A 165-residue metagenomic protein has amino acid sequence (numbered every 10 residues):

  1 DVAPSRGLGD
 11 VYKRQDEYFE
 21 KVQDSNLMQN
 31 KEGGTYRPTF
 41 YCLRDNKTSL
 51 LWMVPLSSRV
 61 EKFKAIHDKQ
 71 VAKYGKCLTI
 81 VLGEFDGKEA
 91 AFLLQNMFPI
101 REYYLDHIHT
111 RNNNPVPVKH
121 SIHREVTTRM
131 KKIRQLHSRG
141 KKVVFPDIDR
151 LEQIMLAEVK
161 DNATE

Functional and structural regions predicted by a protein language model:
D1-G9: Single conserved hydrophobic/aromatic residue that forms the stacking wall/gate of nucleotide- or nucleobase-binding
G9-D10, L50, A91: A residue-level signal for beta-strand positions that form part of recognition/binding surfaces within mature
K13-T35: An N-terminal domain-cap segment
Q15, S57, R101: Residues at the C-termini of beta-strands that transition into short coil/loop
Y18-F19, V60, Y104: Residue-level detector of flexible, active-site-proximal loop/helix-junction positions within diverse enzyme catalytic
E32-Y36, N46-E84: Compact nucleic-acid interaction/catalytic patches
T39-L43: Short beta-strand-centered aromatic/proline hotspots
H67-E165: C-terminal terminal-subdomain/extension
